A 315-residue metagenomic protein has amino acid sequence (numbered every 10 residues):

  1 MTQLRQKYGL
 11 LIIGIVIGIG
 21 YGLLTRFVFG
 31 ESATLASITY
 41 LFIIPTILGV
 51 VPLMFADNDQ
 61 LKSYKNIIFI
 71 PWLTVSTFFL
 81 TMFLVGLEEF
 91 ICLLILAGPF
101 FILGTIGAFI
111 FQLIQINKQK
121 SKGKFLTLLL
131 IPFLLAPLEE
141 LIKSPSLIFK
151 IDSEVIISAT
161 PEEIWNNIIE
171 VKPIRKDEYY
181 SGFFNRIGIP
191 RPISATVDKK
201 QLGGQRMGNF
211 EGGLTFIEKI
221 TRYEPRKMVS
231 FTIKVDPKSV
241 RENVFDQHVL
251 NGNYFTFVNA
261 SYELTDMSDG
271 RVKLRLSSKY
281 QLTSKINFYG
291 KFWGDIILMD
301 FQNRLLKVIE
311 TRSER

Functional and structural regions predicted by a protein language model:
T2-T34, I38, F42-V50, L73-T81 (+2 more regions): Hydrophobic ligand-binding cavity/cleft-lining segments
L4-G9, G22-I70, F100-G104, R186-N259 (+3 more regions): Glycine-rich portal/gate segments that line the openings of hydrophobic small-molecule binding cavities
F27, E31, M54, N58-K62 (+3 more regions): Membrane-interface elements of multi-pass transporters and channels
Y64-Q115: Membrane-embedded alpha-helical segments of integral membrane proteins
L94, D152, H248, W293: Conserved short-loop catalytic and cofactor-binding motifs
A97-G123, Y254, A260-S261, K273 (+1 more regions): A conserved amphipathic terminal alpha-helix motif
I148-I156, Q205, T215, M228 (+2 more regions): Intrinsic-disorder/low-complexity, polar/charged segments enriched in Ser/Thr/Lys/Arg/Asp/Glu/Gln
I157-E162, T221-M228, E263-L274, E310-R315: A short, structured loop/turn motif at beta-sheet edges
